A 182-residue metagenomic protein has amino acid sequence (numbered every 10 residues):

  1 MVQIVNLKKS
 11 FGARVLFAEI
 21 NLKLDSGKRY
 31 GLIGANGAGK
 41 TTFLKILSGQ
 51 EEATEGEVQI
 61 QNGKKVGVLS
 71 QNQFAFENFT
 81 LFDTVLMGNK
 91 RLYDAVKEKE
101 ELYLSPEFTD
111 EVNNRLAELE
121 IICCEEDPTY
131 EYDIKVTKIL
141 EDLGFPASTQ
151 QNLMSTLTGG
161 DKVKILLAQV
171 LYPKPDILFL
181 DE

Functional and structural regions predicted by a protein language model:
M1-E182: ABC ATP-binding cassette signature C-motif
